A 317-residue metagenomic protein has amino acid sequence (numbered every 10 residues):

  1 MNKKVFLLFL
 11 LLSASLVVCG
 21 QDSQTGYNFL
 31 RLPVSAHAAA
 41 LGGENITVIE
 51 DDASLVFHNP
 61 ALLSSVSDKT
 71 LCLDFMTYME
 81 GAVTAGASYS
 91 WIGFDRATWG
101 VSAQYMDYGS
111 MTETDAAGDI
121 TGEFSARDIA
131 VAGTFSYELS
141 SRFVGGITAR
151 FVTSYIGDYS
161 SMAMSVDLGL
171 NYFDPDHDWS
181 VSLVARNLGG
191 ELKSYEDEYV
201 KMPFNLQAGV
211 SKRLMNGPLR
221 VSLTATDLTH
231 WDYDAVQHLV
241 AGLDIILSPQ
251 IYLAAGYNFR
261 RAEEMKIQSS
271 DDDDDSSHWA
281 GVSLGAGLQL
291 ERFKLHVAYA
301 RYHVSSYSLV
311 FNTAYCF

Functional and structural regions predicted by a protein language model:
M1-V5, S141: Positively charged n-region of N-terminal signal peptides that target proteins for export
K4-A14: Sec-dependent N-terminal signal peptides
L16-G20: Sec/Tat signal peptide C-region and signal peptidase I cleavage site
Q21-F317: Subset of outer-membrane beta-barrel
